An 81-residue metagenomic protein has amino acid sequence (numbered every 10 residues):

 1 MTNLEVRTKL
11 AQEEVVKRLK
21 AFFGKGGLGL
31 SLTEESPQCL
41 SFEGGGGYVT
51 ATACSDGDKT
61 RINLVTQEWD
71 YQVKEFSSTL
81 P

Functional and structural regions predicted by a protein language model:
M1-L32: Terminal, regulation- and interaction-focused segments at domain boundaries
T2, S36-Q38, G47-V49: Residue-level marker for the onset of beta-strands and adjacent loop->beta junctions in well-ordered domains
N3-R7, S41, R61-N63: Short aromatic/hydrophobic contact patches that present stacked aromatics for nucleic-acid/ligand binding
V16-K17, S36, N63: Generic detection of intrinsically disordered/low-complexity segments and helix-coil linkers/edges
E34-L40, D58: Ser/Thr- and Asn-enriched, surface-exposed coil loops between beta-strands
E43-P81: Beta-strand/loop substructures that line and gate deep hydrophobic ligand-binding cavities in soluble
